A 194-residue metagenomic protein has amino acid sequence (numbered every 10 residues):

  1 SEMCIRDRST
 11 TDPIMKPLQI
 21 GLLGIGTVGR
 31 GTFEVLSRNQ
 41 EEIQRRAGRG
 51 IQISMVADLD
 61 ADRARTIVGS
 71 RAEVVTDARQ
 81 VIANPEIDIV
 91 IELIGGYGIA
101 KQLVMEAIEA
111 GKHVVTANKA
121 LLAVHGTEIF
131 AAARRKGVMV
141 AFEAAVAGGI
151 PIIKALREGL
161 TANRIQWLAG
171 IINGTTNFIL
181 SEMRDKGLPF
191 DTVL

Functional and structural regions predicted by a protein language model:
S1-I5: Short, small-residue-biased leader/transition segments that mark boundaries at the very start of proteins
D12-A110: N-terminal glycine-/serine-/threonine-rich beta1-alpha1-beta2 phosphate-ribose binding loop of Rossmann-like
L23, E92-I94, A117, V124 (+1 more regions): Structural motif
G24, T32, Q52, D77 (+9 more regions): General structural feature for long, well-ordered alpha-helical segments within catalytic domains of soluble enzymes
F33-E34, T66-G69, G126-I129, P151-E158 (+1 more regions): Short acidic, glycine/serine/threonine-rich loops at helix termini
I99-A110, K119-E158: Rossmann-fold NAD(P)-binding glycine/threonine-rich loop
H113-V115: A short hydrophobic/small-residue beta-strand
R134-G137, A141-L194: Rossmann-like NAD(P)H-binding beta-loop-alpha module
